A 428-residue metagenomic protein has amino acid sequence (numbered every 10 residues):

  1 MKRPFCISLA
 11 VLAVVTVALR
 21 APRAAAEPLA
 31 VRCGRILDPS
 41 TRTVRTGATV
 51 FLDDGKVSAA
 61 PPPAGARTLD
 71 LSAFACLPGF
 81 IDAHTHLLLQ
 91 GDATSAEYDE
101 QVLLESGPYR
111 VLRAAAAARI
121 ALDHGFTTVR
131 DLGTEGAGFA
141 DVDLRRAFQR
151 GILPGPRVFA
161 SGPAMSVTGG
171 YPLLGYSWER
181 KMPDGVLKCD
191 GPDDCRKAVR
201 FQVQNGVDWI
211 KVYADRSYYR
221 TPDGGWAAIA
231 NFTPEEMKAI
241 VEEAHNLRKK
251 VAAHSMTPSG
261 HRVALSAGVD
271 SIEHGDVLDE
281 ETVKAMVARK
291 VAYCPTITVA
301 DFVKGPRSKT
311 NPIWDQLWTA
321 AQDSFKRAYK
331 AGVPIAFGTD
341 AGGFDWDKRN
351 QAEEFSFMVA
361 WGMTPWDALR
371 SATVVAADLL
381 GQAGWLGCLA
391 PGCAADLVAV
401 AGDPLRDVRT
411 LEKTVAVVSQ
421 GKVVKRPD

Functional and structural regions predicted by a protein language model:
V15, L19-A48, D53, P61 (+5 more regions): Active-site microenvironment of metallo-dependent hydrolases
I36, S40-L77, E100, F148: Histidine-rich, glycine-flanked metal-binding segment
F74-R150, Y171, G175, E235 (+1 more regions): Metal-associated gating/positioning segment near the N- to mid-region
L88-R110, T168-P183, S217-F232, V287-W318 (+1 more regions): Active-site gating loops and adjacent loop-to-helix segments of metal-dependent hydrolytic enzymes
D92-T94, D141, G170, R220-D223 (+6 more regions): Histidine/acidic-residue-rich catalytic or RNA/ligand-binding cores of hydrolases and nuclease-related proteins
E100-V102, N246, L317-P404: His/Asp/Glu-enriched, well-ordered alpha-helical/loop segment that forms or immediately abuts the divalent-metal
R113-F139, P154-A164, V207-Y218, K250 (+2 more regions): Divalent metal-dependent hydrolysis catalytic cores, especially in the metallo-beta-lactamase
D143, D193-A214, Y219-Y293, Q316-I335: Histidine/acidic residue-rich metal-binding segments in metalloenzymes
